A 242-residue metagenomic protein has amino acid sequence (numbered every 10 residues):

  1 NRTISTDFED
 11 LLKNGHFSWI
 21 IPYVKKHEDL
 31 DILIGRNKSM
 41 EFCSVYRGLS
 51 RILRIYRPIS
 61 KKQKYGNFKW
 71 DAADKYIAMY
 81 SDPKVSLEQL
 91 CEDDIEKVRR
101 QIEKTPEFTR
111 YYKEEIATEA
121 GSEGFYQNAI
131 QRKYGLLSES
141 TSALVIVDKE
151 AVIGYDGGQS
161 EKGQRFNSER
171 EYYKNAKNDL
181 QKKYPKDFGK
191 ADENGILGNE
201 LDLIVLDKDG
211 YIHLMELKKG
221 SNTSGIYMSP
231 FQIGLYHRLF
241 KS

Functional and structural regions predicted by a protein language model:
N1-S242: Charged, terminal alpha-helix-loop-beta segments that serve as non-catalytic nucleic-acid engagement and/or assembly
